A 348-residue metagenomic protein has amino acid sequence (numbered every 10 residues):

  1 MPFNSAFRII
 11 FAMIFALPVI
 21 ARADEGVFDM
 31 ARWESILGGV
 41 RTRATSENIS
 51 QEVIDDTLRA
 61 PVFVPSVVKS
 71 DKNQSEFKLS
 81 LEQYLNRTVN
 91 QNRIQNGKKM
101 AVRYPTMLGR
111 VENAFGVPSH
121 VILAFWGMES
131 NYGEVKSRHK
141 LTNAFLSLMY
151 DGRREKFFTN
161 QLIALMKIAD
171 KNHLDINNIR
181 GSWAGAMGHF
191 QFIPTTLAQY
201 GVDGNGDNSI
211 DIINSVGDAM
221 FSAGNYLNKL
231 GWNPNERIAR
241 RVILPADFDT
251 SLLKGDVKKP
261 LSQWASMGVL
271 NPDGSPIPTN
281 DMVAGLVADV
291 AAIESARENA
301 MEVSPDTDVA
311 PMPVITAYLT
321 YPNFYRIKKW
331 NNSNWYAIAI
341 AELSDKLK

Functional and structural regions predicted by a protein language model:
M1-I10: Bacterial N-terminal signal peptides that target proteins for export
M13-A23: Hydrophobic h-region of N-terminal signal peptides that target proteins for export in Gram-negative bacteria
D24-E112: An acidic, Gly/Ser/Thr/Pro-rich helix-cap/linker signature
A31-I36, W126-G127, G181-W183, I238 (+2 more regions): Tryptophan-centric aromatic hotspots in well-structured domains and transmembrane helices
V62-F63, E129-G133, A186, N233 (+4 more regions): Solvent-exposed loop/turn segments at secondary-structure junctions within structured extracellular/periplasmic domains
Q83-S222, N228: Acidic/His-rich structured neighborhood in mature extracellular/periplasmic domains
I176, R180-I293: Flexible, glycine-rich surface segments
P245-K348: C-terminal soluble interaction/assembly domains
